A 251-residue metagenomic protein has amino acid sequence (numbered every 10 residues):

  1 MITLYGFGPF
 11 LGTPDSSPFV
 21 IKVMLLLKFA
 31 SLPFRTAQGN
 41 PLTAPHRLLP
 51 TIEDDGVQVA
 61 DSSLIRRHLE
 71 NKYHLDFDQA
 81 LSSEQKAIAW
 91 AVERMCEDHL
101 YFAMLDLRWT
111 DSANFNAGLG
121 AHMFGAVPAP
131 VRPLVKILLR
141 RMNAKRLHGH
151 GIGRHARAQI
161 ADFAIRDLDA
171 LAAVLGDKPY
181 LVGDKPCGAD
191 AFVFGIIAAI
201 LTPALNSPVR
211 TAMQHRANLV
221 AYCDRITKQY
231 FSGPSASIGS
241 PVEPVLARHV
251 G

Functional and structural regions predicted by a protein language model:
M1-P130, L201, V245-G251: GST-like domain detector, emphasizing the conserved glutathione-binding G-site in the N-terminal thioredoxin-like
A37-P41, P186, I238-P241: Acidic carboxylate-rich catalytic motifs and surrounding loops in phosphoryl-/glycosyl-chemistry enzymes
R67, D169, D224: Active-site phosphate/pyrophosphate- and oxyanion-stabilizing loops and adjacent acidic/basic residues in soluble
E97, L168-A172, T227: Structural signal for well-ordered, non-membrane alpha-helices
F102-N218: GST-like fold's C-terminal all-alpha helical module
I200-G251: Long, positively charged, glycine-interspersed low-complexity recognition regions
